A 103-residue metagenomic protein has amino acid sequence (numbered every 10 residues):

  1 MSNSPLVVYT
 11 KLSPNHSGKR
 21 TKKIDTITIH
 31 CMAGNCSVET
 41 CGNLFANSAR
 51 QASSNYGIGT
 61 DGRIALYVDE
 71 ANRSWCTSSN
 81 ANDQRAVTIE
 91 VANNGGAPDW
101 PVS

Functional and structural regions predicted by a protein language model:
M1-D83: N-terminal catalytic cores of peptidoglycan-degrading enzymes
A49-A52, R85-S103: Long, well-ordered alpha-helical scaffolding segments within enzyme catalytic domains, especially pronounced
